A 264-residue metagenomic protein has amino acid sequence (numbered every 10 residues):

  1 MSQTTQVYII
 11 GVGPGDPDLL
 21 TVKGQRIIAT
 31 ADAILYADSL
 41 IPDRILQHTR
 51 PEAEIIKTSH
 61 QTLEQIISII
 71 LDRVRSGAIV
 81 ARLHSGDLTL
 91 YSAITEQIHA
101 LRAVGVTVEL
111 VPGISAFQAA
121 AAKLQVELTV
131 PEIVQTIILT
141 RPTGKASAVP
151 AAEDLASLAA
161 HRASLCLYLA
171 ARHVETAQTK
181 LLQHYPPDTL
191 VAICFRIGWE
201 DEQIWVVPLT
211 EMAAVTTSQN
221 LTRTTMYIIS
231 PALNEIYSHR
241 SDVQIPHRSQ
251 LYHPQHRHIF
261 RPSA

Functional and structural regions predicted by a protein language model:
M1-V111, A119, A213: Class I S-adenosyl-L-methionine
T5, D16, D87-H161, W205-V206: Class I SAM-dependent methyltransferase SAM-binding "motif I" and its flanking Rossmann-like core
T5-I9, Q65, S76-V80, T136 (+1 more regions): A contiguous loop/helix-start segment that scaffolds small-molecule binding in enzyme catalytic cores
V12-P14, A31-A33, A37-S39, T58-H60 (+9 more regions): Fold-independent oxyanion-binding glycine-rich loops and adjacent beta-strand/coil segments at enzyme active sites
Q25, Q47, D72, T129-V130 (+3 more regions): Short secondary-structure boundary/capping segments
Y36, L46, A53-H60, L71 (+6 more regions): Alpha-helix boundary/capping detector
A53-S59, G105-E109, L128-Q135, P186-C194: Short hydrophobic/aromatic-enriched beta-strand-loop microsegments
